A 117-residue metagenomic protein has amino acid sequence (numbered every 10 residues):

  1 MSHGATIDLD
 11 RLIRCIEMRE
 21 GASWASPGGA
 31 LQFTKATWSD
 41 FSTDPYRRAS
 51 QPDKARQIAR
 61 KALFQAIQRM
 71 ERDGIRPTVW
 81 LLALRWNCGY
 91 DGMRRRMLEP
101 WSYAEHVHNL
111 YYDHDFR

Functional and structural regions predicted by a protein language model:
M1-D8, H114-R117: N-terminal secretory targeting signals
A5-L9, S23-L31, R48-R56, I75-V79 (+1 more regions): Solvent-exposed, acidic/flexible segments
T6-W24, A59-R60, L82-Y90: Short, functionally critical alpha-helical segments immediately adjacent to catalytic or ligand/cofactor-binding
R14, K35, I67: Short glycine-/small-residue-rich flexible loop motifs, especially phosphate/cofactor-binding loops
E17-G21, S42, Y111, D115: Generic secondary-structure transition motif, activating predominantly at the C-termini of alpha-helices
A25-D44, W86: Substrate-binding/active-site groove segments that recognize and process beta-1,4-linked N-acetyl-hexosamine
D40-M93, H108-Y112: Alpha-helical segment that forms one wall of the substrate-binding/catalytic cleft in peptidoglycan-active domains
L98-R117: Active-site or metal-binding loop neighborhoods of secreted/extracellular toxin and effector enzymes
